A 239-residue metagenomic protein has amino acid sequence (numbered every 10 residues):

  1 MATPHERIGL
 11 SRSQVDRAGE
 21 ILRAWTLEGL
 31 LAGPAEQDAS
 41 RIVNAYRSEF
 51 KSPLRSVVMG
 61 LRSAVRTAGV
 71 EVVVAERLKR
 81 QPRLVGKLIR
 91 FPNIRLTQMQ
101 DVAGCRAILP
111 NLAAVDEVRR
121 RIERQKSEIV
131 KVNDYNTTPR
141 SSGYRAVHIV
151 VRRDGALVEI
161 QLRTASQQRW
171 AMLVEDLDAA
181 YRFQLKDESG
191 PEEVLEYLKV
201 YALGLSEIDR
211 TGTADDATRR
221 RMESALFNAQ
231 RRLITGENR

Functional and structural regions predicted by a protein language model:
M1-S40, R47, A156-R239: An acidic, glycine-/histidine-flanked metal-binding catalytic module
A35-R90: Surface-exposed, low-hydrophobicity interaction/linker segments
I89-Q100: Short, flexible, solvent-exposed loop/turn segments with mixed acidic/basic and small polar residues
T97, K126, F183: Basic nucleic-acid-binding interfaces
Q100-V102, Y144: Short connector loops at helix/strand junctions that flank enzyme active sites, especially segments positioning acidic
A107: Residue(s) in the substrate-gating loop at a strand-loop-helix junction that position the organic substrate next
P110-A114: Helix N-cap motif at beta-to-alpha junctions
R119-I122, K126-R153, L157: Short Gly/Thr-rich strand-loop-strand
